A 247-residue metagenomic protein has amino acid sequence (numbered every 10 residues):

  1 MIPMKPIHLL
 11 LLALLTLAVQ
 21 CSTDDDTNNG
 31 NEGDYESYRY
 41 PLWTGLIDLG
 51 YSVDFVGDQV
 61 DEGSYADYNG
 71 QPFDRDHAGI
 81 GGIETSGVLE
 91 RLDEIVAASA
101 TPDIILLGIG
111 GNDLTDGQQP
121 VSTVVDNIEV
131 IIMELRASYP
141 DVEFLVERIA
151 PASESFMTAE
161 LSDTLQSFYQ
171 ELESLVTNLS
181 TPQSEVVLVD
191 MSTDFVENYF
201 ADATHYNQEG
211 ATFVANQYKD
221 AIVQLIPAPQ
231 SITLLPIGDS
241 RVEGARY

Functional and structural regions predicted by a protein language model:
I7-T16: Sec-dependent N-terminal signal peptides
A18-N29: Bacterial Sec-dependent N-terminal signal peptides
G30-D126, L234-P236, R241-Y247: Conserved SGNH/GDSL esterase-like catalytic core that processes O-acyl groups on lipids and polysaccharides
Y40, T44, S86, E90-E94 (+9 more regions): Solvent-exposed, polar/charged alpha-helical surfaces in well-ordered, non-transmembrane soluble domains, broadly
L49-D54, A100-L106, Y139-L145, T181-V187 (+1 more regions): Loop/turn elements at helix/coil->beta-strand transitions in domains of secreted/extracellular proteins
V88, Y199-G238, G244-Y247: Histidine-centered active-site loop/cap adjacent to the catalytic His in serine esterases/O-acetyl transfer systems
T115-I132, S155-F168, F200-E209: Active-site cleft segment of glycoside hydrolase catalytic domains centered on the general acid/base Glu
P151-M191, Q208-T212: Substrate-gating cap/lid alpha-helix
